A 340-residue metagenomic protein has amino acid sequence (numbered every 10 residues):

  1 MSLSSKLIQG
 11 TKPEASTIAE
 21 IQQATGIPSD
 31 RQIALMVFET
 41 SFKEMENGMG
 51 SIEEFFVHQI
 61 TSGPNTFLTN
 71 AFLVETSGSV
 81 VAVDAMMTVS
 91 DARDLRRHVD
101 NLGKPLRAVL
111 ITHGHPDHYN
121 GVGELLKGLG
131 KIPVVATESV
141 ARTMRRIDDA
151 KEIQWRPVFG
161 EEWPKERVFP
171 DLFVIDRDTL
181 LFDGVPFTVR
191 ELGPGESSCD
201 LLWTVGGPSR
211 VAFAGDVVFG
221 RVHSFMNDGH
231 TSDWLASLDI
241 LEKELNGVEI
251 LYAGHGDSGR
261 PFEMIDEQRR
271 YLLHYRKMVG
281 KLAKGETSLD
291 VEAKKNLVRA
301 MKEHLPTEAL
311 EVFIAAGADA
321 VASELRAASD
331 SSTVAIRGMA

Functional and structural regions predicted by a protein language model:
S2-V37, S41-E46, K243-V248, S258-A340: Accessory terminal helices/loops
M36-K43, G50-N101, L201-V205, S209-G215: Conserved beta-strand hairpin/beta-sheet module of binuclear metal-dependent hydrolase folds, prominently
H58, L110, V135, L172 (+2 more regions): Hydrophobic/aromatic beta-strand patches that form the interior of the parallel beta-sheet core in alpha/beta enzyme
S62-P64, P164-D171, E191-P194: Short Gly/Pro-enriched turn/cap motifs at secondary-structure boundaries
V74, D84, V99, H113 (+6 more regions): Divalent metal-coordination and catalytic microenvironments
V80, M87-V89, T179, G193-H274: Metallo-beta-lactamase
V81-D84, A108-I111, T188-V189: Short catalytic-loop micro-motif centered on adjacent basic/acidic residues
R97-T179, S198, M278: Active-site HxH/HxHxD metal-binding segment of metal-dependent hydrolases
